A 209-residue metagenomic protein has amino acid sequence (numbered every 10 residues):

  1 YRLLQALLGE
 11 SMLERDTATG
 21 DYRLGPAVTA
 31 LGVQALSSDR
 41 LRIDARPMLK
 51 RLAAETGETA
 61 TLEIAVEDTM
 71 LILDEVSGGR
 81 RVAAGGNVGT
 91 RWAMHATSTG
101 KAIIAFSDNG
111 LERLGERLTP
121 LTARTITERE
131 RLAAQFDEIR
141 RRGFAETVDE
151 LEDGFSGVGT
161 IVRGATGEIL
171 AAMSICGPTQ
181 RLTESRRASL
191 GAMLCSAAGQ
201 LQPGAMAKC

Functional and structural regions predicted by a protein language model:
Y1-I43, G199-K208: N-terminal helix-turn-helix
T17, A65, G164-A165: Short, acidic, Ser/Thr-enriched surface-loop or helix-capping motifs
T19, A60, G157-G159: Short loop/turn microsegments at loop-to-beta-strand junctions
D21, G25, S38, R42 (+6 more regions): Short, structured helix-loop boundary elements
A30-R81, D108-N109, L132-E138: All-alpha effector-binding/dimerization core of bacterial HTH-type transcriptional repressors
R80-D153: Short, solvent-exposed recognition segments
L111-T122, A197-C209: Cysteine/selenocysteine-centered motifs that mediate thiol-based redox chemistry or coordinate metal-sulfur cofactors
R124-A198: Extended hydrophobic
